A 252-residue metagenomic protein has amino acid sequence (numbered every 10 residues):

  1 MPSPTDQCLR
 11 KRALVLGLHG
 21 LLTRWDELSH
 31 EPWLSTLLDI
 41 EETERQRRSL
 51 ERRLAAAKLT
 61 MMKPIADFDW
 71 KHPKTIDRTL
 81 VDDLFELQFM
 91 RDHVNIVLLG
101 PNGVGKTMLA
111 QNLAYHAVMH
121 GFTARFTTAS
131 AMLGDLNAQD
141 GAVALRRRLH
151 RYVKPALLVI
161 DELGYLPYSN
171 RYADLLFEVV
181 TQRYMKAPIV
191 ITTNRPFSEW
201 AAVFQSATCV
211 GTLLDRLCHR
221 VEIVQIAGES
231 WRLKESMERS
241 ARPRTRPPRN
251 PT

Functional and structural regions predicted by a protein language model:
S3-L9: Extended, charged alpha-helical coiled-coil/arm scaffolds that mediate oligomerization and mechanical coupling in large
R10-M61: Interdomain "pre-motor" coupling segment immediately N-terminal to P-loop NTPase/helicase cores
A66-F85: N-terminal pre-Walker A segment at the start of P-loop NTPase domains
F68, A110, T128: Conserved hydrophobic/aromatic pocket- or pore-lining residues that grip, position, or stack substrates in active sites
L87-Q88, K186: Non-DNA-binding regulatory cores of transcription-related proteins, predominantly C-terminal effector-binding
H93-L109: Walker A/P-loop nucleotide-binding motif
N112, H116: Active-site signature of alpha/beta-hydrolase-fold catalytic machinery across serine- and Asp/Cys-nucleophile hydrolases
F122-T123, T127, A131-L157, L163-T252: Replace "adjacent to P-loop NTPase cores in ATP/GTP-dependent enzymes" with "adjacent to NTP-binding cores
